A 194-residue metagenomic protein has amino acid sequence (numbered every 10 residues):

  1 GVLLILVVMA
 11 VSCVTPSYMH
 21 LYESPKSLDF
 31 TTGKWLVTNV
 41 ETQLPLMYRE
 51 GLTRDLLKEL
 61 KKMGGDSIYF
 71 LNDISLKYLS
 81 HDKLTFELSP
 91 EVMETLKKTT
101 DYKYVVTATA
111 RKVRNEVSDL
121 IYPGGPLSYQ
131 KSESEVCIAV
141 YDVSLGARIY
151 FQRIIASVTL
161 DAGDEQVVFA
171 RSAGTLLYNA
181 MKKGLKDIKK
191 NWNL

Functional and structural regions predicted by a protein language model:
G1-L4: Sec-dependent signal peptide recognition, specifically the positively charged N-region followed immediately by
L6-V7, V140: N-terminal hydrophobic or amphipathic segments with adjacent small-residue motifs that include Sec signal peptides
M9-S12: C-terminal motif of bacterial Sec signal peptides marking the signal peptidase cleavage site
V14-T31, T95, T99-T100, K112-N115 (+1 more regions): C-terminal/domain-edge helix-coil "capping" segments
K34-R111, V143, A147-F151: N-terminal segment of the mature soluble domain
D119-G124: Outer-membrane beta-barrel translocator domains and adjoining extracellular loop/strand segments of Gram-negative
